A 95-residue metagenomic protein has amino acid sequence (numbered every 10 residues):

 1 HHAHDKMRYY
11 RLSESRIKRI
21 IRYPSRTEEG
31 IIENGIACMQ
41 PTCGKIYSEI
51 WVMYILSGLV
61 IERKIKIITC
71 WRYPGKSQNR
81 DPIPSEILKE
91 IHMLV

Functional and structural regions predicted by a protein language model:
H1-V95: Ribonuclease/tRNase effector modules and their secretory precursors
